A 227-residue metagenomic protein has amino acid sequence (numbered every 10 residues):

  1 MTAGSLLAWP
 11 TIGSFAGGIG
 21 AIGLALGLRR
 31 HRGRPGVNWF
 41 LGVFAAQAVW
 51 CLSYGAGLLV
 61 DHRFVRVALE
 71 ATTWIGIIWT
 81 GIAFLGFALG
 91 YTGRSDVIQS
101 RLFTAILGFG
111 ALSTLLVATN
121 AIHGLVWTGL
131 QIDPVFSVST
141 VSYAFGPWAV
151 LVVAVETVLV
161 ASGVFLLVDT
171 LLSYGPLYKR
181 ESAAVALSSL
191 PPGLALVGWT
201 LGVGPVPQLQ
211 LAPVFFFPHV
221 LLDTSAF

Functional and structural regions predicted by a protein language model:
T2-L7, V67-G76, P134-A154: Short aromatic-rich membrane-water interface segments that cap or initiate transmembrane helices in multi-pass membrane
A8-F15, L41-F44, A68-T80, L107 (+1 more regions): Hydrophobic alpha-helical segments of membrane proteins, primarily the transmembrane helices and their short helical
P10-S14, G20-L24, N38-F44, C51-A56 (+2 more regions): Interfacial "cap-and-anchor" motif at the non-cytosolic start of specific transmembrane alpha-helices
A16-G18, G76-G81, S113, P147-V164: Generic alpha-helical transmembrane segments
A21-R29, I78-L107, G163-F165: Internal transmembrane alpha-helix with an interfacial aromatic "cap," most often the third helix
L28-W39, Y91-R101, T170-E181: Membrane-interface helix-boundary motifs at transmembrane edges
R30-N38, V49-G76, T92-S95, A121-V135 (+1 more regions): Helix-loop junctions on the outward
T92-P147, E181-L187: The cytoplasmic-loop to transmembrane-helix boundary for the fourth helix
